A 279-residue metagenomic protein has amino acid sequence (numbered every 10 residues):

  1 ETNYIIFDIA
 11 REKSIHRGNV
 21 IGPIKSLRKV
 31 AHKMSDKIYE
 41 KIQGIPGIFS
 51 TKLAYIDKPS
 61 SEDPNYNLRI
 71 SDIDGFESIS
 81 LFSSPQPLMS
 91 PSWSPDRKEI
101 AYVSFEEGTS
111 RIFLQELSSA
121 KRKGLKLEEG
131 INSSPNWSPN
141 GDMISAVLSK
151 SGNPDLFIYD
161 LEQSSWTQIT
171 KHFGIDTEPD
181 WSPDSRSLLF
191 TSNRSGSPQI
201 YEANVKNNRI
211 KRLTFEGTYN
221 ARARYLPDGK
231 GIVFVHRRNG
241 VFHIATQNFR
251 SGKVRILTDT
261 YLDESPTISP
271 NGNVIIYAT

Functional and structural regions predicted by a protein language model:
E1-S35: Amphipathic beta-strand/beta-sheet edge segments enriched in Tyr/Trp
A10, D72-F76, E116-A120, D160-S164 (+2 more regions): Short loop/turn segments that connect beta-strands within beta-propeller blades
E12-V20, E77-F82, G124, Q168-T170 (+1 more regions): Aromatic (tryptophan-biased) beta-strands that constitute blades/sheets of beta-rich domains
L27-N67, S80: Pro/Ala/Gly-rich low-complexity, hydrophilic intrinsically disordered segments
P46, K58-N67, S83-Q86, V103-I112 (+10 more regions): A flexible loop/linker signature enriched in serine peptidases of the S9 family
G47-F49, P95-D96, P139-N140, P183-D184 (+2 more regions): Residue-level detector of Asp-centered blade-edge/turn motifs that repeat once per structural unit in beta-propeller
L53, I100-A101, G141-S145, L188-L189 (+2 more regions): Hydrophobic beta-strand positions that form the internal "hydrophobic ladder" of WD40/Gbeta-like beta-propeller blades
